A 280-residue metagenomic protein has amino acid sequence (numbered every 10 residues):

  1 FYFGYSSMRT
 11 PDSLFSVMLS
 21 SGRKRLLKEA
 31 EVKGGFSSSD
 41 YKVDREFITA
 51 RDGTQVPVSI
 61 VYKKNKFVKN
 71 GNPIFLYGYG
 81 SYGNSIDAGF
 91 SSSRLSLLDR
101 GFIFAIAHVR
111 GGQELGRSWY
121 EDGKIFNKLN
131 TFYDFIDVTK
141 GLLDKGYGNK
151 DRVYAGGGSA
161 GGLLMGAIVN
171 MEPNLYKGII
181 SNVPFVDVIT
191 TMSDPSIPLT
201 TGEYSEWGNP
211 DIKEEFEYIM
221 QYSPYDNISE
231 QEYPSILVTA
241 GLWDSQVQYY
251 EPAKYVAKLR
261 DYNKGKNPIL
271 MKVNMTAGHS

Functional and structural regions predicted by a protein language model:
F1-T10: Short beta-strand elements that form the blades of beta-propeller/WD-repeat-like and other beta-sheet-rich scaffold
S7, D52, E232: A broadly conserved detector of short glycine/acidic/proline-rich loop/turn motifs that flank catalytic sites and bind
R9-V17: Structural motif
T10, N84-S85, V188, Q246: Short glycine-rich, flexible loops that bind phosphorylated cofactors or substrates
P11, S21, Q55, G71-N72 (+3 more regions): A structure-centric signal for secondary-structure junctions around beta-strands
L19-R23, L27-S159, L163-L164, M171 (+2 more regions): Cap/lid segment of the alpha/beta-hydrolase catalytic domain
V109-S280: Active-site-proximal cap/loop segments of hydrolase catalytic domains
